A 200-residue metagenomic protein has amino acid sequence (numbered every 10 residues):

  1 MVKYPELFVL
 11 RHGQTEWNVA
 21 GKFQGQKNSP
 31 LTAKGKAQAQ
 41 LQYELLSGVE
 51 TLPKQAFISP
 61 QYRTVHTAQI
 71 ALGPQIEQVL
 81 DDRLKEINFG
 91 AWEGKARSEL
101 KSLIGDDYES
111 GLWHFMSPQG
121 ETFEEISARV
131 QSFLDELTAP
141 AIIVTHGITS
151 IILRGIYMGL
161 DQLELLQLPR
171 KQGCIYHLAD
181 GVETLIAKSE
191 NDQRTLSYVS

Functional and structural regions predicted by a protein language model:
M1-E6, Q42, L80-E99, G155-S200: Acidic, low-complexity terminal tails and accessory targeting/binding regions of phosphate-metabolizing enzymes
V2, V49-L52, E136-A139: Glycine-rich phosphate-binding loop signature in dinucleotide/nucleotide-binding domains
P5-I76, E121: Active-site-proximal alpha-helix that buttresses catalytic centers in soluble enzyme cores
L7, T138-V144: Residue-level preference for the first positions of well-ordered beta-strands
I58-S59, A128, V144-T145: Short beta-strand scaffold positions
I70, I152-I156: Active-site signature of alpha/beta-hydrolase-fold catalytic machinery across serine- and Asp/Cys-nucleophile hydrolases
A71-R129: Phosphate-handling substructures
G147-I151: GST superfamily/GST-like fold recognition
